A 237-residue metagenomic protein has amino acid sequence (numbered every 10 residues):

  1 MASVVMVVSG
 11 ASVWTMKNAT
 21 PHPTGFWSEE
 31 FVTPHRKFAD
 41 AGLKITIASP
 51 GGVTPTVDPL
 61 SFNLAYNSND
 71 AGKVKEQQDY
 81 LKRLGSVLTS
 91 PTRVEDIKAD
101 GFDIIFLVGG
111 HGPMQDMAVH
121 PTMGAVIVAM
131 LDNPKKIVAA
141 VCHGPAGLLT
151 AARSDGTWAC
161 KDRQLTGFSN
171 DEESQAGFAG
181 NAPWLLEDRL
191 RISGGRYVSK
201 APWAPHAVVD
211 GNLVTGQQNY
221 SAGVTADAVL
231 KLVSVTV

Functional and structural regions predicted by a protein language model:
M1-K135, A146-V237: Extended, subdomain-level signal for the structured scaffold at the beginning of enzyme domains
V138: Conserved, well-structured core segments that form or line functional sites
C142-G144: Catalytic nucleophile serine of serine hydrolases, specifically the conserved "nucleophile elbow" pentapeptide
